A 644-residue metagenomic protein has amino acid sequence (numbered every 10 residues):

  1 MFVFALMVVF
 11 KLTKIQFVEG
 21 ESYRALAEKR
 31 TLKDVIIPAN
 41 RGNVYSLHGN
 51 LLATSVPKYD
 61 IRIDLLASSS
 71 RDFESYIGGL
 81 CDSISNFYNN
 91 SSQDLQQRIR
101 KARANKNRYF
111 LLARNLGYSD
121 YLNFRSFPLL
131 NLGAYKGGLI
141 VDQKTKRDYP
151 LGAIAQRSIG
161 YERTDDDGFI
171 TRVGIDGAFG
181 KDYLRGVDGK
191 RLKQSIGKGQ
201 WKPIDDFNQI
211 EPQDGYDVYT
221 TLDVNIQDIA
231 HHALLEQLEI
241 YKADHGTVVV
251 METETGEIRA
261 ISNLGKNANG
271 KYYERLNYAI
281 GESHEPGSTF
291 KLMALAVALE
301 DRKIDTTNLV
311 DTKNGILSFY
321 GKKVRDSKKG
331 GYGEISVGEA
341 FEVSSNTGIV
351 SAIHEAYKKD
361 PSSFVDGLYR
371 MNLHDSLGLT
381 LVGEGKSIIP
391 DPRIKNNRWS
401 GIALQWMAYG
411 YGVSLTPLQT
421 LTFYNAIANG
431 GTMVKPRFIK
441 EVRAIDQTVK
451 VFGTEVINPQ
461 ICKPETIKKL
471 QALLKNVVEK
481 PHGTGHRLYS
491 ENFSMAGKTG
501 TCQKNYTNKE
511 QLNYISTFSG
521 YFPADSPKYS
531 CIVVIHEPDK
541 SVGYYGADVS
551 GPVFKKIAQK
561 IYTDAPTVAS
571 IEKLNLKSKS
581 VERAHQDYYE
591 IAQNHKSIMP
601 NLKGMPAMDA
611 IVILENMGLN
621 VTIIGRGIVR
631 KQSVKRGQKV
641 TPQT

Functional and structural regions predicted by a protein language model:
M1-S22: Hydrophobic alpha-helical transmembrane signal-anchor segments
R24-G42: Short extracytoplasmic/periplasmic juxtamembrane "stem" segments immediately C-terminal to an N-terminal membrane anchor
I36-N40, K242-H245, I623, G627: Short, small/polar residue-rich loop motifs at catalytic or cofactor-binding pockets
A53, S195-Q209, L222, G246-G287 (+1 more regions): Beta-lactam-recognizing serine transpeptidase/beta-lactamase-like catalytic domain environment
I61-Y76, K266-A279: A short, polar/charged loop-to-alpha-helix boundary motif
D82, N86, R100-Q213, I532-V533 (+1 more regions): Small/polar-residue-rich segments within soluble enzyme cores
P203-G246: Conserved, well-ordered alpha-helix/loop/beta-strand core segments that scaffold catalytic motifs
P390-D391, V533-T644: Ligand-recognition elements built from short beta-strands and adjacent flexible loops
